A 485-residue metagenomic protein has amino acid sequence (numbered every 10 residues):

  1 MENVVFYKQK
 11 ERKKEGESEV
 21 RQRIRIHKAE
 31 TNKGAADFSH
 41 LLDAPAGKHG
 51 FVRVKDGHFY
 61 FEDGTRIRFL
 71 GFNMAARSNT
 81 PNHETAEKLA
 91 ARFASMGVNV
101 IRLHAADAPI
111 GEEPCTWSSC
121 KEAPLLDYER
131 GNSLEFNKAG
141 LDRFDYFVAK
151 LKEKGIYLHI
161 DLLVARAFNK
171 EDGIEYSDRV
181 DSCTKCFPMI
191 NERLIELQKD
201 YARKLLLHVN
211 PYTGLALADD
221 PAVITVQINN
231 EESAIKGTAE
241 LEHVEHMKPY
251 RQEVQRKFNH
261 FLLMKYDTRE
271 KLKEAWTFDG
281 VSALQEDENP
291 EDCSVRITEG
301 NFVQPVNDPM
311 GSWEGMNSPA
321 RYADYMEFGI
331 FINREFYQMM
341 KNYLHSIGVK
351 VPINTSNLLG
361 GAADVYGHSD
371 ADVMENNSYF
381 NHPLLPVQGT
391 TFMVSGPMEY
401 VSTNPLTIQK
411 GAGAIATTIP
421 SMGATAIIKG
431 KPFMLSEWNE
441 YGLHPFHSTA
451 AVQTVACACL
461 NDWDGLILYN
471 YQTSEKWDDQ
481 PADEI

Functional and structural regions predicted by a protein language model:
N3-K48: N-terminal pre-domain segments of enzymes
Y7-E11, E87-L89, T391: Short intrinsically disordered coil segments
Q22-L41, E84-A86, L141-L151, T268 (+1 more regions): Charged, low-complexity, helix/coiled-coil-prone segments
A35-A36, L41-A44, K199-D200, V209-P211 (+3 more regions): Short secondary-structure boundary micro-motifs
G47-A371: Active-site mouth of glycoside hydrolases
E112, G237, H382-L385, H447: Alpha-helical transmembrane segments and their juxtamembrane interfaces
Q255-N259, L263-D308, V373-G430, N470 (+1 more regions): Glycan-recognition surfaces
N333-N354, G360-P383, G396-I485: Catalytic-core region of carbohydrate-active enzymes that cleave or remodel glycosidic bonds
